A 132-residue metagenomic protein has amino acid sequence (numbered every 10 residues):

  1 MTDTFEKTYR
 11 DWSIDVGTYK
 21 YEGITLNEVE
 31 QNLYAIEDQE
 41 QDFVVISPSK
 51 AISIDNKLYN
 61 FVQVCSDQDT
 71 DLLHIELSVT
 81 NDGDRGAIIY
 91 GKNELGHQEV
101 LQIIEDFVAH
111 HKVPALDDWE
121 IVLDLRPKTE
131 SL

Functional and structural regions predicted by a protein language model:
M1-Q41, A51-L132: Acidic, proline/glycine-rich low-complexity IDRs
V44-I46: A short glycine-rich, His/Asp/Glu-containing loop-to-beta-strand
